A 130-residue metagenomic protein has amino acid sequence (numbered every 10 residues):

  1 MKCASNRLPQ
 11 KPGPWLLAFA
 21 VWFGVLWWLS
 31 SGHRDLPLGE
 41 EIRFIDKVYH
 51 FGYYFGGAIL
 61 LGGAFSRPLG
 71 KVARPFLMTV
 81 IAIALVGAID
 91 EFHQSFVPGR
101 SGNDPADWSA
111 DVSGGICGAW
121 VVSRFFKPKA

Functional and structural regions predicted by a protein language model:
M1-G63: "…centered on the first transmembrane helix and the immediately adjacent amphipathic helix/loop
K2-C3, K127-A130: Short, charged juxtamembrane terminal tails flanking transmembrane helices
K11-W15, G70-M78, D104-P105: Membrane-helix interface segments
P14-W28, I81-I89, S113, C117: Lipid-exposed faces of alpha-helical membrane segments in multi-pass integral membrane proteins
L36-F44, A88-S109: Interfacial helix-loop-helix junctions of multi-pass membrane proteins
H50-Y54, G102-V122: Alpha-helical transmembrane segments that form the membrane-embedded catalytic/substrate-binding core of multi-pass
A58, G62-S66, G115-K127: Hydrophobic transmembrane alpha-helices
L61-P68, A73-D90, Q94-S95: Membrane-embedded catalytic cores of phosphoryl/pyrophosphoryl-handling enzymes
